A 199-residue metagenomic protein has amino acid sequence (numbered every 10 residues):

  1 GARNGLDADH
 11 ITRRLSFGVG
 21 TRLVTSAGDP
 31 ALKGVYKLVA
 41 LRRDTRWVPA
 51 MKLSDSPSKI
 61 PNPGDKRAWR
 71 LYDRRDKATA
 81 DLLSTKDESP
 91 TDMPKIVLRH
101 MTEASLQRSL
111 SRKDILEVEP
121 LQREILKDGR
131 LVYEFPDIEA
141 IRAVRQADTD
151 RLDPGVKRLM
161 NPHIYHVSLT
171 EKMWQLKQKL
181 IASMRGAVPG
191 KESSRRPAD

Functional and structural regions predicted by a protein language model:
A2-D199: Gly/Ser/Thr/Ala-enriched C-terminal appendages of enzymes
